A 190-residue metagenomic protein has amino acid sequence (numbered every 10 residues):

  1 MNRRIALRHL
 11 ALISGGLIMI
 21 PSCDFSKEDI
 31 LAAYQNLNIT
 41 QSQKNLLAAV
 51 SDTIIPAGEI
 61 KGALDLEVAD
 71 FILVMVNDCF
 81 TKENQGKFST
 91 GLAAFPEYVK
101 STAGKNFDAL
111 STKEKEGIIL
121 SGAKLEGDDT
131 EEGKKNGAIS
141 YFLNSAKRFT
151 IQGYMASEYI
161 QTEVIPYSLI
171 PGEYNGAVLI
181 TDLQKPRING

Functional and structural regions predicted by a protein language model:
M1-S14: N-terminal secretory signal peptides and thylakoid transit peptides that target proteins across membranes
S14-G15, A123: Residue-level detector of secondary-structure transition/capping positions
I18: Ligand-binding pocket scaffold of soluble enzyme catalytic domains
P21-S22: C-terminal motif of bacterial Sec signal peptides marking the signal peptidase cleavage site
S26-E67: Immediate post-signal-peptide N-terminus of mature secreted/exported proteins
A49, L64-G190: Mature-region segments of soluble proteins
